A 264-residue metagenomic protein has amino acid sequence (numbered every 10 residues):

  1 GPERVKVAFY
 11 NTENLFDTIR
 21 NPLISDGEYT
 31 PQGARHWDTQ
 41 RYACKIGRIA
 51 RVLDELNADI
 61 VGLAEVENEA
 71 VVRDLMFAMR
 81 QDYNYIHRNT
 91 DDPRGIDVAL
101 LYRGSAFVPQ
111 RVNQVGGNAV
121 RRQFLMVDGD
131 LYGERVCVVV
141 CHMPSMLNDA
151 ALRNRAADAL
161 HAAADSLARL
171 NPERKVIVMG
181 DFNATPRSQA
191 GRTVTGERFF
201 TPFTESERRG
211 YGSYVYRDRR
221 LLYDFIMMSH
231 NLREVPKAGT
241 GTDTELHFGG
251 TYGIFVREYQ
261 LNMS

Functional and structural regions predicted by a protein language model:
G1, D165-V176, A184-S264: Metal-dependent phosphoester-hydrolase catalytic domains
G1-A78, D82, T90, I96 (+2 more regions): N-terminal, active-site-proximal structural segment of metallo-dependent hydrolase catalytic domains
E3-K6, L56-I60, R80-N84, Y132-C137 (+2 more regions): Loop/turn elements at helix/coil->beta-strand transitions in domains of secreted/extracellular proteins
K6-D17, A34, R111-N113, R135-S145: Active-site-proximal beta-strand elements of phosphoester/diester hydrolases
Y10-T12, I49-V72, L101, V138 (+2 more regions): Active-site beta-strand/loop signature of hydrolases that rely on acidic residues for catalysis
T12-F16, V66-A70, T90-R94, A106-F107 (+5 more regions): Solvent-exposed loop/turn segments at secondary-structure junctions within structured extracellular/periplasmic domains
G33-Q40, N57-L63, H87-R88, M143-R153 (+3 more regions): Second-shell loop/turn segments in exported
I60, V66-V139, M143: Structured beta-strand-rich core segments of catalytic domains in phosphoester-bond hydrolases
